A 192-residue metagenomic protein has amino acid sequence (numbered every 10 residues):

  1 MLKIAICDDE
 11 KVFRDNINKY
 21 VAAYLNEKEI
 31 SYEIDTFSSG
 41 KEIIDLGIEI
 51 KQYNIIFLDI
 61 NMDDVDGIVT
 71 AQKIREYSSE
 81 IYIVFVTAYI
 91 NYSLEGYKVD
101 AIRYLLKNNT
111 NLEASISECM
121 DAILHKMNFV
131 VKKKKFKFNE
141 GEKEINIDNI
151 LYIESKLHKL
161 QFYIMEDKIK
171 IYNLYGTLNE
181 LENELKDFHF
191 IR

Functional and structural regions predicted by a protein language model:
L2-V21, I56: Conserved acidic segment of CheY-like receiver
I6, T36, F85-V86: Conserved SAM-binding loop
R14-Y24, I43-I44, A71: Short, well-ordered amphipathic alpha-helices
A22-Y32, L106-A114: Short, flexible, glycine-rich and Lys/Arg-enriched loop motifs at helix boundaries that contact anionic partners
N26-S39, L46: Short hydrophobic/Thr-rich beta-strand motif most characteristic of the beta2 strand and flanking loop of CheY-like
E42-F129: CheY-like receiver
S117-R192: Conserved binding/recognition cores within well-folded domains
